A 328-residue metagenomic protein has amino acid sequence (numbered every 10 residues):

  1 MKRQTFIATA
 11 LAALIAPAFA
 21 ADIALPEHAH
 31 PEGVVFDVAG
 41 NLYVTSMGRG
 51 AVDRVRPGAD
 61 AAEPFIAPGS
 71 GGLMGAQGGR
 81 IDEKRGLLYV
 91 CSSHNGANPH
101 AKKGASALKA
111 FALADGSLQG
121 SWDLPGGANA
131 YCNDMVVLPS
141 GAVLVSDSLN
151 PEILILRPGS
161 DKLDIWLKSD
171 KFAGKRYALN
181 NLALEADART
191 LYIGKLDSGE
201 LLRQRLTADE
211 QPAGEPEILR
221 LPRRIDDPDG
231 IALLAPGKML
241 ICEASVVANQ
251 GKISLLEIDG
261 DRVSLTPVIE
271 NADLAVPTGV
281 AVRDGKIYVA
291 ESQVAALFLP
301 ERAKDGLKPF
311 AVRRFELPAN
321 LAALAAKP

Functional and structural regions predicted by a protein language model:
A21-A24, A61-G69, S117-P125, L163-G174 (+2 more regions): A short beta-strand motif characteristic of beta-propeller blades
L25-N41, S70-G96, P125-V143, K171-L191 (+2 more regions): Beta-rich, blade/repeat-based domains predominating in secreted/periplasmic proteins but also intracellular
M47, S93-N95, S148-N150, P158 (+3 more regions): Short loop/turn segments immediately following the C-termini of beta-strands
G50-D53, G96-P99, L108, P151-L154 (+3 more regions): Structural signal for beta-propeller blades
R56-D60, A112-S117, R157-D161, R205-E210 (+2 more regions): Short loop/turn segments that connect beta-strands within beta-propeller blades
C91-G104, A244, S292-K308: Short, conserved, GDST-rich strand-edge loop motifs in beta-rich repeat architectures
K102-A142: Asp-box/WD-like beta-propeller blade repeats and closely related beta-sheet repeat scaffolds
G104-A114, I253-I258, K304-N320: Beta-propeller blade signature
